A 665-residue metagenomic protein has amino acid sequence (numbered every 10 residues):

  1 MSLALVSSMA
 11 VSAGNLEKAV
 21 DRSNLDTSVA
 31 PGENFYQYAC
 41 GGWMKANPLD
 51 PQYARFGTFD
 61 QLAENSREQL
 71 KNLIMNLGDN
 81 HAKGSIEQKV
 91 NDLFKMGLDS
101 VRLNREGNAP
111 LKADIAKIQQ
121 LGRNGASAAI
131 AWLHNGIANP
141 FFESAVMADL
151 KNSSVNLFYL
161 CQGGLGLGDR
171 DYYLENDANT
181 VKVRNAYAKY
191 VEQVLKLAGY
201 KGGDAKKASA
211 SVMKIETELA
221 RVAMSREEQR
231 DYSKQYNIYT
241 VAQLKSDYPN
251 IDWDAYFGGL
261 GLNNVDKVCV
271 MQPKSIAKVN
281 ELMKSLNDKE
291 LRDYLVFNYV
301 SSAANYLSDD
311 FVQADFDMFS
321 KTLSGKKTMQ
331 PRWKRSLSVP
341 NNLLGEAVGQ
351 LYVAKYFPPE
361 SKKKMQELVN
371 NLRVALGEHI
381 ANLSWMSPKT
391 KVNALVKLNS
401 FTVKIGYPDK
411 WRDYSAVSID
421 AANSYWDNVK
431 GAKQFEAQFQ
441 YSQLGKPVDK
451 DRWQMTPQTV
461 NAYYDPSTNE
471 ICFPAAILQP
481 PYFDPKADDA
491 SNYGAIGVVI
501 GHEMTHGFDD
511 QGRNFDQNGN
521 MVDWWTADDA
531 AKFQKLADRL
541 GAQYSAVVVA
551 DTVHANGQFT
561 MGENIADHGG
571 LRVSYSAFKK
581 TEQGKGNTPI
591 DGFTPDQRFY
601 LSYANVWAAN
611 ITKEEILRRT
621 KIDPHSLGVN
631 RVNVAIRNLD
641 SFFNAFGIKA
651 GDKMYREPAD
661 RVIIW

Functional and structural regions predicted by a protein language model:
M1-A13: Gram-negative bacterial Sec-dependent N-terminal signal peptides
G14-S23: Short, Gly/Pro- and small/polar-rich lid/capping loops
N24-K45, Y173, D177-K196, M561 (+1 more regions): Hydrophobic/aromatic-rich, well-ordered segments within soluble, folded domains that form packed cores
A30-E33, Y38-R102: Active-site-surrounding "flap" and adjacent substrate/cofactor-binding loops of secreted or lumenal enzymes, prototyped
W43-N47, L167-G168, P481: Short, solvent-exposed loop/turn elements at domain surfaces
Q52-I74, A205-V222, N492-V498, D591 (+1 more regions): Short secondary-structure subsegments characteristic of cysteine-rich extracellular domains
A63, V212, D247-N250, C269-P273 (+4 more regions): Intrinsically disordered, low-complexity linker/terminal regions across diverse proteins
L77-E367, N371: Noncatalytic, helix-rich "gating/capping" subdomain that lines the substrate-entry/channel surface of large enzyme
